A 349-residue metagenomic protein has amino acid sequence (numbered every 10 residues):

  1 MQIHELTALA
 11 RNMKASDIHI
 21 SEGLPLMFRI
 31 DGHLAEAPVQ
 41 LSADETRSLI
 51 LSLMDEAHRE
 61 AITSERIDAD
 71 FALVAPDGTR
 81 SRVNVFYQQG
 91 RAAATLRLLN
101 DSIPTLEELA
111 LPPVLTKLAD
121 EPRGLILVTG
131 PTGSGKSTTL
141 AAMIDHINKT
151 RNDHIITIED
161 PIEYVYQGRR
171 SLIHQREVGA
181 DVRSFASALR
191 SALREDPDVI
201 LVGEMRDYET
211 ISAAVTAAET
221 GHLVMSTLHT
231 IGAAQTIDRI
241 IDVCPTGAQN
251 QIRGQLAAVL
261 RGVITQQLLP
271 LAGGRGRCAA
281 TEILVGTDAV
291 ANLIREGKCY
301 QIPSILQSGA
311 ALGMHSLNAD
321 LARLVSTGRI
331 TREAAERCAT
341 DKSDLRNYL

Functional and structural regions predicted by a protein language model:
M1-L349: Short, flexible helix-loop junctions that flank or precede catalytic/ligand sites
